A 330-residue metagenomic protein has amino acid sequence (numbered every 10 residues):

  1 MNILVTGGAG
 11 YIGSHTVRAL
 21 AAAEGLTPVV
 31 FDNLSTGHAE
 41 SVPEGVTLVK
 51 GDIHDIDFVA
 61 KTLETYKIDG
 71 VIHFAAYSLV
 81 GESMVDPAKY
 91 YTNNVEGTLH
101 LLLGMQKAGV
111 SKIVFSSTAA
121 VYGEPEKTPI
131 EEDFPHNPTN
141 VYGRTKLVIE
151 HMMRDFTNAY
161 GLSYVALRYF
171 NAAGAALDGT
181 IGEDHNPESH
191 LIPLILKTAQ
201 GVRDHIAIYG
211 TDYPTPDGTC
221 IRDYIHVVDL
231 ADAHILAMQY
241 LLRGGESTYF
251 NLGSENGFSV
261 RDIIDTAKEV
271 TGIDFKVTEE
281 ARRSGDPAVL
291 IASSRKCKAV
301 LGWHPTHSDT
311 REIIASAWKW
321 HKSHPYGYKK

Functional and structural regions predicted by a protein language model:
M1-A172: N-terminal Rossmann-like NAD(P)+-binding domain of SDR-like oxidoreductases, especially those catalyzing
E40-P43, E126-T128, A176-I181, C220-I221 (+1 more regions): Short aromatic-enriched loop/helix-cap "lid" or pocket-rim segments at secondary-structure transitions that line
V42, D184-E188, N256, T306: Residue-level signature of the cytosolic catalytic core of signaling kinases
Y91, T139-L147, I181, H185-P193 (+1 more regions): Short-chain dehydrogenase/reductase
L177-E188, K197-T198, D204: Hydrophobic, Gly/Ser/Ala-rich alpha-helical and linker tracts in large acyl-processing enzymes of secondary/lipid
L194-K330: C-terminal substrate-binding subdomain of Rossmann-fold SDR/epimerase-dehydratase oxidoreductases
